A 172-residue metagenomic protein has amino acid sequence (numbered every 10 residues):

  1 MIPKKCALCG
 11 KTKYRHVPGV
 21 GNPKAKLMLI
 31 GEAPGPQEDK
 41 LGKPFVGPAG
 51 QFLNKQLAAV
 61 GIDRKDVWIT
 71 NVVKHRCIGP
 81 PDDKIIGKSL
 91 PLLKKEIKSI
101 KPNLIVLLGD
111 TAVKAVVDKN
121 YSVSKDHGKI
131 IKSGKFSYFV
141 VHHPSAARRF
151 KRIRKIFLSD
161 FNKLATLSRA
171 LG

Functional and structural regions predicted by a protein language model:
M1-P48, A59, G134, S168 (+1 more regions): Active-site and ligand/interface coordination hotspots across diverse enzymes and nucleic-acid-associated assemblies
K11, R64-K65, V72-G172: Glycine/proline-rich loop-helix segments at beta-alpha junctions forming the active-site rim of enzyme cores
H16-V20, L57-A58, K95-E96, G128-K129: Short, flexible, glycine/charge-rich loop motifs used to bind or transfer phosphoryl groups or to couple energy/partner
A33-P34, N71-V73: Short, small-residue-rich loop/turn micro-motifs
P44-F52, I86-G87: Glycine-rich anion/phosphate-binding loops
N54-I62: A short, N-terminal amphipathic alpha-helix
